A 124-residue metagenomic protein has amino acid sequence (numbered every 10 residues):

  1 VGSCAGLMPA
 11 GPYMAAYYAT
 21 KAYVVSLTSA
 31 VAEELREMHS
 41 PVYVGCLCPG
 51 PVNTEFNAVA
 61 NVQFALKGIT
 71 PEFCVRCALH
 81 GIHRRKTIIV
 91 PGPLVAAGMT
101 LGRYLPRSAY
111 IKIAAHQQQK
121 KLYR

Functional and structural regions predicted by a protein language model:
S3: Residue(s) in the substrate-gating loop at a strand-loop-helix junction that position the organic substrate next
L7: Short, glycine/charged-rich "phosphate-handling" switch motifs in NTP-dependent and phosphotransfer domains
A10-A16: Active-site loop-to-helix junction immediately N-terminal to the catalytic Tyr of the SDR YXXXK motif in Rossmann-fold
A15, Y23-S26, T70: Conserved cofactor-binding/catalytic machinery of classical short-chain dehydrogenase/reductase
T20: Active-site helix of classical SDR
Y23, A30-V31, L35: Conserved alpha-helical elements of the SDR catalytic core
E34-A97, S108: SDR active-site lid
I113-R124: Short linear elements at protein peripheries
